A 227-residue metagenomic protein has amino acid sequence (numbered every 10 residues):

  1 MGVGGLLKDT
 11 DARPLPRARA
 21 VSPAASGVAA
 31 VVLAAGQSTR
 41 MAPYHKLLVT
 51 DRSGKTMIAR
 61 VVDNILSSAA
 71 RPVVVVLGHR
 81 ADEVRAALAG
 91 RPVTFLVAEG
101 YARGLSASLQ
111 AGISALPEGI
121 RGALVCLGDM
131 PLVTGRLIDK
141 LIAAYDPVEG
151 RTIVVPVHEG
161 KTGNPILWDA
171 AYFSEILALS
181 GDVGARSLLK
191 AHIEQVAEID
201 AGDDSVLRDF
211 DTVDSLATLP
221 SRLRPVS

Functional and structural regions predicted by a protein language model:
G2-P43, I193: N-terminal nucleotide-binding beta1-loop-alpha1 segment
G5, R60, E83, A107-A111 (+3 more regions): Alpha-helical elements of Rossmann-like donor-binding domains used by nucleotide-donor carbohydrate transfer enzymes
P23-G78, D82: N-terminal glycine-rich phosphate-binding loop and ensuing alpha1 helix
Y44, A69, A89-P92, Y172 (+1 more regions): Short, structured coil segments at secondary-structure junctions
D82-L88: Acidic helix N-cap motif at the loop->helix transition within catalytic regions of sugar-transfer enzymes
A98, A102-A170, S174-A178: Conserved beta-loop-beta/alpha segment of the NTase-like Rossmann-fold superfamily that binds/positions NTPs
D146, H158-A197, A201, R222-S227: Catalytic-core segments of class I nucleotidyltransferases/pyrophosphorylases that form NMP-activated intermediates
D204-S227: Glycine-rich phosphate/pyrophosphate-binding loop and the adjoining helix
